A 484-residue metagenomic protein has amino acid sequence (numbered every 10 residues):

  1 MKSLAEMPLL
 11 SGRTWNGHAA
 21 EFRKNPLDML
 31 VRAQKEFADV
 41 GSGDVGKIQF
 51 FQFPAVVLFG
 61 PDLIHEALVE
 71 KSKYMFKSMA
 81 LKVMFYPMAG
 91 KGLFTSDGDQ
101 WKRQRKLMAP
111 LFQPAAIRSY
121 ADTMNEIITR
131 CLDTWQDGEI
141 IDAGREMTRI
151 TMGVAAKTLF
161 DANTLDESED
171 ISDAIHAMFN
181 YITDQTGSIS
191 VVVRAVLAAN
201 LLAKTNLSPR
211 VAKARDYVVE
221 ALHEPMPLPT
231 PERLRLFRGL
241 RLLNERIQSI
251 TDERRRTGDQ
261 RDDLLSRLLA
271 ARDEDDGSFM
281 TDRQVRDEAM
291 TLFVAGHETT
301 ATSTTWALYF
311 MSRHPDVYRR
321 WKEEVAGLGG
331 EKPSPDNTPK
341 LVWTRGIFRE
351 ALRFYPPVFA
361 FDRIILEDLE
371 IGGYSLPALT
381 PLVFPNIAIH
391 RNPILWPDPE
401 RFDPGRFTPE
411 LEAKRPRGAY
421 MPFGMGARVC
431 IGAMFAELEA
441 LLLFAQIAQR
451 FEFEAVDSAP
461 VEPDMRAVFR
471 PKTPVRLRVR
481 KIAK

Functional and structural regions predicted by a protein language model:
M1-M7, F76-L81, A116-T302: Cytochrome P450 heme-thiolate monooxygenase catalytic core
M1-R103, R118, D122-R130, I150 (+4 more regions): N-terminal membrane-proximal hinge/A-helix region immediately C-terminal to the signal-anchor transmembrane segment
S3-M7, V31-F37, I128, L132 (+4 more regions): Cytochrome P450 proximal C-terminal region
A5-S11, G17, A121, N125 (+10 more regions): Cytochrome P450 I-helix active-site segment
G60, G296, L379: Short, conserved phosphate/pyrophosphate- and ester-handling motifs at nucleotide-, phospho-/glycolipid
T299-Y318, K322-E324, M434-Q449: Cytochrome P450 catalytic-core helices
F384-L411: Conserved cytochrome P450 K-helix/beta-meander segment immediately N-terminal to the heme-binding cysteine loop
